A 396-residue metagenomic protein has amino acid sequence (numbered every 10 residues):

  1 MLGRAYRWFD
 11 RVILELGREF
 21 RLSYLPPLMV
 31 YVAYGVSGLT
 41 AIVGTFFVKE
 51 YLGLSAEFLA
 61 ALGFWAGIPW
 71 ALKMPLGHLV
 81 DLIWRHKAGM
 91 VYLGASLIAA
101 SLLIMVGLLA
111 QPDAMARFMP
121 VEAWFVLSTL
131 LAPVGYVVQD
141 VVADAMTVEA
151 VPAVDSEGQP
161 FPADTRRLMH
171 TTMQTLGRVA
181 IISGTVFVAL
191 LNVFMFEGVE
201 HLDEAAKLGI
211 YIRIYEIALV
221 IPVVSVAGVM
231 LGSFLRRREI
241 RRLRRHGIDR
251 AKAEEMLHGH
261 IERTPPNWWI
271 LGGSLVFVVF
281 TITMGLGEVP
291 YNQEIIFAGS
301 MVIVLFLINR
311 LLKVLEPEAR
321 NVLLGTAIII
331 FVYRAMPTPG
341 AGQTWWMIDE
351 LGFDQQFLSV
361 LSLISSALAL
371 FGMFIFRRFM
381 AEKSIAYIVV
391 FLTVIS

Functional and structural regions predicted by a protein language model:
M1-L22, A114-A116, P120-V126, A150-T338: Intracellular loop-helix junctions on the cytosolic face of multi-pass helical membrane proteins
V30, V91-S101, S128, I217-I221 (+3 more regions): Residue-level signature of the transmembrane alpha-helical cores of Major Facilitator Superfamily-type secondary
I42-F58, T283-Q293, E316, T338-L358: Short amphipathic helix-loop junctions that connect adjacent transmembrane helices in Major Facilitator Superfamily/SLC
S55-A66, F125, R166, H170 (+2 more regions): Juxtamembrane helix-start elements in MFS-like secondary transporters
L62-W70, I221, M301, Y333 (+2 more regions): Transmembrane alpha-helical segments of major facilitator superfamily
W70-H86, F196, F371-V390: Helix-to-loop junctions at the C-terminal end of transmembrane segments in multipass secondary transporters
W70-P75, I182, V186, T338 (+1 more regions): Residue-level signature of mid-helix packing/kink "hotspots" within the transmembrane helices of 12-pass Major
A95-M119, V394-S396: C-terminal ends and interior cores of transmembrane alpha-helices in multi-pass membrane transporters/permeases
